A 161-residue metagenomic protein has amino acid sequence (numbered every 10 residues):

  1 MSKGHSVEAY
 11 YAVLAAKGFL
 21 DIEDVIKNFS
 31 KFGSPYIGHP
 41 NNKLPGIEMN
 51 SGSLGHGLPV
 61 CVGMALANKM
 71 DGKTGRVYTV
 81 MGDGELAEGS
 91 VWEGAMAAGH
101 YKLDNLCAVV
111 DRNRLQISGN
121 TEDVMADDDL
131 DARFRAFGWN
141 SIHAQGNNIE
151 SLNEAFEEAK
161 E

Functional and structural regions predicted by a protein language model:
M1-V7, Y11-L14: N-terminal amphipathic, basic-rich helices that act as targeting or association modules
V7, I22-I26, L103, D127: Alpha-helix initiation and N-capping motif
A15-D24, N68-K73: Short helix-capping/linker segments at secondary-structure and domain boundaries
L20, D24-N41: Conserved AdoMet
P35-E161: Glycine-rich ThDP/TPP pyrophosphate-binding loop and its adjacent helix/strand module within ThDP-dependent enzymes
